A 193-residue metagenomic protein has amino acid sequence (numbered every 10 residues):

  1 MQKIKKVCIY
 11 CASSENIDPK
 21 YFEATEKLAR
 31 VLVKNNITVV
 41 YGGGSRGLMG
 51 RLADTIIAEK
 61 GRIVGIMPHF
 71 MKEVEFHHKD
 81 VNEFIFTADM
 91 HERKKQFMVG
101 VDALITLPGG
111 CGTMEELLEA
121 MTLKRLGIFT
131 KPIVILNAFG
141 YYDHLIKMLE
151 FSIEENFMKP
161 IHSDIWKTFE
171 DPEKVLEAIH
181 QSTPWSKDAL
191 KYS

Functional and structural regions predicted by a protein language model:
Q2-G100, F139-E173, E177, T183-S193: A cross-family phosphate/adenosyl-ligand binding-site feature
G43, M67, T87-A88, L107-G109 (+3 more regions): Short beta->alpha connector loops at strand-helix junctions that form conserved, small/polar/Pro-enriched
E92-G127, V134, P184-S193: Active-site/ligand-binding-proximal alpha/beta "capping" segment
T113, L123-F129, F151-M158, Q181: Alpha-helix capping at helix-to-loop junctions
F129-K131, D164: Short glycine-/polar-rich loops that comprise or flank the Walker A/P-loop and associated switch/sensor motifs
